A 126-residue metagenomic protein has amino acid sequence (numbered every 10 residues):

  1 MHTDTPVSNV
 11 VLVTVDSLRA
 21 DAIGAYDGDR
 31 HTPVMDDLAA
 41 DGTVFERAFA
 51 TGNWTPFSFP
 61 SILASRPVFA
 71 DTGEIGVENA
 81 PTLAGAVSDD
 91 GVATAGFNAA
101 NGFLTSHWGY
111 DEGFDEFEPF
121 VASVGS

Functional and structural regions predicted by a protein language model:
M1-S126: Catalytic domains that recognize anionic headgroups
